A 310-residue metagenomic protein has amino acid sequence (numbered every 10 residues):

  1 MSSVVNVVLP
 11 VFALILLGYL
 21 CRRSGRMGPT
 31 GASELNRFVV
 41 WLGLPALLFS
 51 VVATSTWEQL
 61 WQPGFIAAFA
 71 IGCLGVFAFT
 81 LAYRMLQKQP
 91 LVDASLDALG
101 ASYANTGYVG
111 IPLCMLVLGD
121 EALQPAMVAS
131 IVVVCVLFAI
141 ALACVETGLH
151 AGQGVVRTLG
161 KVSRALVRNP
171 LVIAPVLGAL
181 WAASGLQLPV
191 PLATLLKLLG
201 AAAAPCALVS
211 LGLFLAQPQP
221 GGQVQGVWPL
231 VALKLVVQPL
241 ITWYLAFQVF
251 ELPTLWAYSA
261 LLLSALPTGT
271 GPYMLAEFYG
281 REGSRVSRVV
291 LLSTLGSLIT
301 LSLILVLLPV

Functional and structural regions predicted by a protein language model:
M1-V310: Alpha-helical transmembrane segments of multi-pass small-molecule/ion transporters
